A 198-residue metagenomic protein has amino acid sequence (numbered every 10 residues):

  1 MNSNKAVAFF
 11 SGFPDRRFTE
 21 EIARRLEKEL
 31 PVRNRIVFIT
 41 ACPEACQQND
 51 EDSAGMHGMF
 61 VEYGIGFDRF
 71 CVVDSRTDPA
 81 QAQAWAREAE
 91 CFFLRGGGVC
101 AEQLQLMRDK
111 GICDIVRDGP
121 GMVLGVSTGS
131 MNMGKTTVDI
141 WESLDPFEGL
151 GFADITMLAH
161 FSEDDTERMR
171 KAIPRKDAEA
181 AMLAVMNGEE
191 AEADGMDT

Functional and structural regions predicted by a protein language model:
M1, M59-G64, E148-L150, P174-K176: Short, conserved catalytic or adaptor-binding loops enriched in Gly and charged residues
N2-E88, E189: N-terminal beta1-alpha1 cap of cysteine-dependent amidohydrolase-like domains
F9, C91-R95, L124-G125, M157: Structural motif
D15-R16, P43-C46, V99-C100, T128-N132: Gly/Ser/Thr-rich loops at beta-strand to alpha-helix junctions that form or flank small-molecule/cofactor-binding
L26-L30, G55-M59, A89-F92, G111-D114 (+2 more regions): Short, low-complexity, polar/charged sequence segments that are solvent-exposed and flexible
A41, G97, H160-F161: Flexible loop residues that form catalytic and substrate-binding hotspots at small-molecule/glycan-binding clefts
D68-M122: Flexible gly/pro-rich beta->alpha loop and the following alpha-helix that scaffold active-site loops
Q103-M122, G129-T198: Active-site-adjacent pocket-lining segments in enzyme domains
